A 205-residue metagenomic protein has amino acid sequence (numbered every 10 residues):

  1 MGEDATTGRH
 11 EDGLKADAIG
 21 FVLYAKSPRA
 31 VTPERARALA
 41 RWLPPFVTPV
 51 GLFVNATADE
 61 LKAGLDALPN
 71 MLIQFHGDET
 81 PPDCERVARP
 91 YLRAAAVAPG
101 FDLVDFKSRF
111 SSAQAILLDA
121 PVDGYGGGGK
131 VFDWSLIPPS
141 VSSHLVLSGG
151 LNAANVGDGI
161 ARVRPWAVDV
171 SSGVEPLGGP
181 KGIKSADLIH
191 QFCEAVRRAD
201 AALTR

Functional and structural regions predicted by a protein language model:
M1-R205: Conserved N-terminal beta1-alpha1 strand-loop-helix module at the mouth
